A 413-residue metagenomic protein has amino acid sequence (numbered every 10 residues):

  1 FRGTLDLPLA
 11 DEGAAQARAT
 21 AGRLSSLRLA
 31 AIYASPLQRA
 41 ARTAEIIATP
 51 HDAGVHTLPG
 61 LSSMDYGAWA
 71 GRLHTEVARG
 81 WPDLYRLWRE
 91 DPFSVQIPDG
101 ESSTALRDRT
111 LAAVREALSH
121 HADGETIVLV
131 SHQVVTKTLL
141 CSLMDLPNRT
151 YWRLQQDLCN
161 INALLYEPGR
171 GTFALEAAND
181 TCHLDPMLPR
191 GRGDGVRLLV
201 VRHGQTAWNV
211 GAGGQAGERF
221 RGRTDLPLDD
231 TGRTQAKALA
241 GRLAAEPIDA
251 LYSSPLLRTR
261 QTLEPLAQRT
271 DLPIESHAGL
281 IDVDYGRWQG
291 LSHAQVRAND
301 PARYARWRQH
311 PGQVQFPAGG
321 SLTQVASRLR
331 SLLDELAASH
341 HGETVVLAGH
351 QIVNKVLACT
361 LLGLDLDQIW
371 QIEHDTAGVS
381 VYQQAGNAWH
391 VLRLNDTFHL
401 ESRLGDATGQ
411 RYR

Functional and structural regions predicted by a protein language model:
F1-R42, I46, Q96-L111, N209-L266 (+1 more regions): Loop-to-helix element that buttresses phosphate recognition and phosphoryl-transfer chemistry
G13, H132, H203, G232 (+1 more regions): Short, conserved phosphate/pyrophosphate- and ester-handling motifs at nucleotide-, phospho-/glycolipid
A14-R18, G22-R170, I274, S327 (+2 more regions): Ordered, small/hydrophobic-rich secondary-structure cores
R18-Y85, Q205, K237-A305, D375: Phosphate-coordination/substrate-recognition cap region in phosphate-metabolizing enzymes
Y33, E125-S131, R197-V201, Y252 (+1 more regions): Beta-strand elements within well-structured catalytic alpha/beta cores of enzymes that handle phosphate/sulfate esters
S35-L37, G60, G100, V130-V134 (+5 more regions): Short, well-ordered beta-to-alpha junction loops that form the rim of enzyme active sites and present histidine/acidic
A68-E76, D123-E125, S142-R219, G241-R242 (+2 more regions): Acidic, low-complexity terminal tails and accessory targeting/binding regions of phosphate-metabolizing enzymes
D83-I97, G214-R219, R303-V314: Short, basic/glycine-rich phosphate-binding loops at helix/coil junctions that contact nucleotide phosphates
